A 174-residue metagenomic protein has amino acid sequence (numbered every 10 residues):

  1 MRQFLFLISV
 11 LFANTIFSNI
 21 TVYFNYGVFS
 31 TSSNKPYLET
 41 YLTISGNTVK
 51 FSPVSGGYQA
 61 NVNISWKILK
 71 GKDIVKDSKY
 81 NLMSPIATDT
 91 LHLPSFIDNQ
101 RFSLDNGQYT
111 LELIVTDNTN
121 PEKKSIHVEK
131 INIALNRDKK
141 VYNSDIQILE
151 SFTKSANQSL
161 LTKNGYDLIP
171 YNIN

Functional and structural regions predicted by a protein language model:
Q3-A13: Sec-dependent N-terminal signal peptides
F17-N174: Intrinsically disordered, low-complexity terminal regions enriched in Ser/Thr/Pro/Gly and charged residues
